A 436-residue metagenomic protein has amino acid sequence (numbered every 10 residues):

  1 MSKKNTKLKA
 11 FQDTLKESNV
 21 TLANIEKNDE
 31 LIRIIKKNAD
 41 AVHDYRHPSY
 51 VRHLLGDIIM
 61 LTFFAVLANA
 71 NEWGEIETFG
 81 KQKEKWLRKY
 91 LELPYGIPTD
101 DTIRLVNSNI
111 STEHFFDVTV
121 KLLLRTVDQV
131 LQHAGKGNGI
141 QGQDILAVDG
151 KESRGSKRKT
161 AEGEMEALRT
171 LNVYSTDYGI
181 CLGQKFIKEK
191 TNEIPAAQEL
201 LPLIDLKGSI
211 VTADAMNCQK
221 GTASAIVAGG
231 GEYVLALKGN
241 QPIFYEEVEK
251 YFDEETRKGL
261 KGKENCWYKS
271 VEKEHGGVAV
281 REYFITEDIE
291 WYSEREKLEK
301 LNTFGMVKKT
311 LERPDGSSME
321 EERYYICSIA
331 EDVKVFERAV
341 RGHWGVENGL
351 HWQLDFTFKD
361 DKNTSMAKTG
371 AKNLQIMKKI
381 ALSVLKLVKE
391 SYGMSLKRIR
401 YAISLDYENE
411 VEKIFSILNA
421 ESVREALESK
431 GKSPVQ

Functional and structural regions predicted by a protein language model:
M1-A147, G155-S156, N172-Q184, Q198 (+3 more regions): Dynamic "connector" segments at or just before major functional cores
L61, I76, T99, I145-K151 (+8 more regions): Short, conserved catalytic/metal-binding motifs centered on acidic residues
I76, I326, A330-T364: Short amphipathic alpha-helical "interface-anchor" segments enriched in bulky aromatics
R158-R169, S318-E320: Short, flexible loop/turn motifs enriched in small residues
K185-L203: Active-site beta-loop-alpha junctions of metal-dependent nucleic acid enzymes, especially the RNase H-like/DDE
T212-K220, K238-I243: Acidic, metal-coordinating catalytic cores used for nucleic-acid/nucleotide bond scission and strand-transfer chemistry
A223-G231, D253: Short, surface-exposed basic-aromatic patches at helix termini and helix-loop junctions that form
K238-R341: An anionic, glycine-rich sequence signature occurring as long contiguous blocks
